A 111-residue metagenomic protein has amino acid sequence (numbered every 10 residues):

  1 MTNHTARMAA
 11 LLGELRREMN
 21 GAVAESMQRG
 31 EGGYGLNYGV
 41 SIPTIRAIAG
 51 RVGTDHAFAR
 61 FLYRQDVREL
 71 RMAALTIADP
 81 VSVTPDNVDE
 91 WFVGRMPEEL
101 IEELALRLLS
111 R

Functional and structural regions predicted by a protein language model:
M1-R111: Alpha-helical scaffold domains
